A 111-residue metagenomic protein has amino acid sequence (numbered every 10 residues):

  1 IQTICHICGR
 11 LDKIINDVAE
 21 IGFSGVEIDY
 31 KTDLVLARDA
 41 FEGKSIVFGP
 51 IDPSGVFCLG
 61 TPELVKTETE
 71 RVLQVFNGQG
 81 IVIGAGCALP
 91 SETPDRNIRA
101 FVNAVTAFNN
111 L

Functional and structural regions predicted by a protein language model:
I1-L111: Active-site loop segments of alpha/beta catalytic cores
